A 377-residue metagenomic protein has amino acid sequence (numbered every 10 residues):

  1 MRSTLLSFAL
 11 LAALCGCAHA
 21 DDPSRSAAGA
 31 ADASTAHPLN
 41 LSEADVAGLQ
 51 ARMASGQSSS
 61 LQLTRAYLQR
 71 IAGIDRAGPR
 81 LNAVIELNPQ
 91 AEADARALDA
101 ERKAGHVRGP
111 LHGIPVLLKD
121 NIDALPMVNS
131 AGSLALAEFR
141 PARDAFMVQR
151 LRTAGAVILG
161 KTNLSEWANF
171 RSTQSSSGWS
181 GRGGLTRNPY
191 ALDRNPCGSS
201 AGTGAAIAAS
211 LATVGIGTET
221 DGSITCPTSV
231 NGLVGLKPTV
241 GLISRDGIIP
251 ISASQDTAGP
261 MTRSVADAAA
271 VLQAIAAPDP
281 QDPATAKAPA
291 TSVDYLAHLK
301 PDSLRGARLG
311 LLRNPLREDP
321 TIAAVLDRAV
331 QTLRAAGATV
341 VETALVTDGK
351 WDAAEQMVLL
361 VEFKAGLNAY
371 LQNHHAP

Functional and structural regions predicted by a protein language model:
M1-L6: Bacterial N-terminal signal peptides that target proteins for export
L14-G16: C-terminal motif of bacterial Sec signal peptides marking the signal peptidase cleavage site
A18-S24: Bacterial lipoprotein signal-peptidase II cleavage site
G29-D221, T239, R263, G306-R308 (+1 more regions): Gly/Ser-rich catalytic/binding loops embedded in alpha/beta enzyme cores
T64, D294-Y295, E318-L345, G366-P377: Acyltransferase
H112-A131, H298-L312, V361-P377: Short helix-loop capping/hinge segments that flank enzyme active sites or metal/cofactor-binding pockets
S180, I224, V230-G247, T332: Flexible glycine/proline-rich, aromatic-decorated loop/lid segments
K237-A324, R328, T347: A short helix-breaking turn/cap at a secondary-structure junction
